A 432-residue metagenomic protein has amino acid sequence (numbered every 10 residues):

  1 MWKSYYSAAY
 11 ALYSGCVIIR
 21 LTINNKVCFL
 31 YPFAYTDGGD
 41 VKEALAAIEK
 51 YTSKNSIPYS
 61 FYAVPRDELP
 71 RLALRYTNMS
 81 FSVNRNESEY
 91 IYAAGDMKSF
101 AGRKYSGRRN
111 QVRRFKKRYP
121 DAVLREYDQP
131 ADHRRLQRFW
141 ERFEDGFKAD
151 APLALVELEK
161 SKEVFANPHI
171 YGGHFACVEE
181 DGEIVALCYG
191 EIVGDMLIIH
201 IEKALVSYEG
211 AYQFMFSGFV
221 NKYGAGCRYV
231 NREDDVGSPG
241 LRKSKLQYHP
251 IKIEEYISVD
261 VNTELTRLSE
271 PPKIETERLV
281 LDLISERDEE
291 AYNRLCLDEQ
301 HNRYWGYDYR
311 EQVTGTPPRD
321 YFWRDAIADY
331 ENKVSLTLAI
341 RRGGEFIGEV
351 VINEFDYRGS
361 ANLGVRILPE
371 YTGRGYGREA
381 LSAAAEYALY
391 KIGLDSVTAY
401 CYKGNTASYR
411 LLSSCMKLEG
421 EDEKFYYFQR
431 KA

Functional and structural regions predicted by a protein language model:
M1-L12, V123-L205, I352-R358: A conserved beta-strand-loop-helix scaffold within acyl/acetyltransferase catalytic domains
W2-D67, E180-Y208, I352-R358: Conserved donor-binding loop and adjoining core beta-sheet/short helix segment in diverse acyl/aminoacyl transferases
D40-E49, Y208-N221, G373-Y387, T406-S414: Conserved acetyl-CoA-binding loop-helix of GNAT-fold acetyltransferases
N55-P65, A225-E233, K391-Y400: Conserved GNAT acetyl-CoA-binding A-motif
E68-S82, V236-I253, R378, K403-E419: Conserved active-site alpha-helix within GNAT-family acetyltransferase domains
T77-A149: Acyltransferase donor/substrate-recognition loop-hinge adjacent to the catalytic core
D128-G146, L155, S161, F165 (+4 more regions): GNAT-family acyltransferases
H174-D260: Aromatic (often tryptophan-rich) hydrophobic motifs at membrane interfaces
